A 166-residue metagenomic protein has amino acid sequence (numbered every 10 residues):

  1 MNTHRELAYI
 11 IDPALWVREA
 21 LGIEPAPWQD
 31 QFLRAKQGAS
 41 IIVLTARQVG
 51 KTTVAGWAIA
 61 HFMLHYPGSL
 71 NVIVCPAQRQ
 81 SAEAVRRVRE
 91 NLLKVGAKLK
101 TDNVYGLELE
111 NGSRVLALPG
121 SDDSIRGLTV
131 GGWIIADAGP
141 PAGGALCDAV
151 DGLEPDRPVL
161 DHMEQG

Functional and structural regions predicted by a protein language model:
M1-G166: Phosphate/NTP-binding elements of NTP-utilizing enzymes
